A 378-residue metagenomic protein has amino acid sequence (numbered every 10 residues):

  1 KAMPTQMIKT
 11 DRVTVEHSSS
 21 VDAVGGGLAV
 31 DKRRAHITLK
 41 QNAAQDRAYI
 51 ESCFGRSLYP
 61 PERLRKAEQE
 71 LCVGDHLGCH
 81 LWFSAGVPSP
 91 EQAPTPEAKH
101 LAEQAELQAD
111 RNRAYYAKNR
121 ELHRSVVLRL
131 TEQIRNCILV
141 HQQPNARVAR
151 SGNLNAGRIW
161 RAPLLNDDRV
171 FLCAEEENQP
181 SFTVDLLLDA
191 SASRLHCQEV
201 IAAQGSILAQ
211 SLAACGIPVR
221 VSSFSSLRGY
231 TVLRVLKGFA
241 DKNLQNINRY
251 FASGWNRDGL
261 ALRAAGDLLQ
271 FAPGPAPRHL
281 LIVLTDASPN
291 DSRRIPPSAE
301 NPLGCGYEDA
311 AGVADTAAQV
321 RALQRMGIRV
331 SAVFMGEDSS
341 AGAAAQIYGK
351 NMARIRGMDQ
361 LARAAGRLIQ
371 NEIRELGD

Functional and structural regions predicted by a protein language model:
K1-T131, V148, N351-R356, A364-R367 (+1 more regions): Extended non-core architectural segments that shape protein topology and connectivity
A105-D378: Acidic, glycine-rich A-domain
